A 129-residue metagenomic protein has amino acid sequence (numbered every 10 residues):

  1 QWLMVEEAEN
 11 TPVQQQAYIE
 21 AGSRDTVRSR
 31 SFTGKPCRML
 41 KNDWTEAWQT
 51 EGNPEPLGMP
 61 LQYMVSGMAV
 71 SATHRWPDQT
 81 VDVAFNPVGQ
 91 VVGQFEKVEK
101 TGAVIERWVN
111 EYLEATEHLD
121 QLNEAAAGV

Functional and structural regions predicted by a protein language model:
W2-V129: Conserved active-site-proximal phosphate/metal-binding subdomains
